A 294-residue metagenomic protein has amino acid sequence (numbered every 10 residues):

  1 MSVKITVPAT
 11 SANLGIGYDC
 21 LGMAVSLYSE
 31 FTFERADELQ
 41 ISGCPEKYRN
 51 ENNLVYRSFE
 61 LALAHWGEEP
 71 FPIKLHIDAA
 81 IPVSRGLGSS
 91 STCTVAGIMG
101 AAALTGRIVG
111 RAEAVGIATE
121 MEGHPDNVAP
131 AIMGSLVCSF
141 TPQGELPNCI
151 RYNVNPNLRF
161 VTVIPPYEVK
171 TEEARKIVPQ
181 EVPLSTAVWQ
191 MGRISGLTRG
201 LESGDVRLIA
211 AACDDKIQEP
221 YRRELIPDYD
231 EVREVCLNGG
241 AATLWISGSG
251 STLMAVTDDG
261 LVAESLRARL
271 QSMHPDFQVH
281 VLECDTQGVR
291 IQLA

Functional and structural regions predicted by a protein language model:
M1-R85, M99, R107, D285-Q287 (+1 more regions): ATP-binding N-lobe of GHMP and related small-molecule kinases
L27, D37, S135, I164-V169 (+3 more regions): Glycine-rich beta-alpha junction loops
L27, L87-G110, A131-V137: DPxDG-like acidic metal-binding loop motif
F33-E34, A131-P142, M254-D258, Q292-A294: Short beta-strand-to-turn element immediately C-terminal to the catalytic PLP-Schiff-base lysine in fold type I
A36, A64-K74, A101-I117, G144-N148 (+1 more regions): Phosphate-handling active-site elements
V109-L158, L244-I246, G250: Alpha/beta catalytic cores of group-transfer enzymes, especially the acyltransferase/condensing modules of polyketide
N157-E234, N238-G239: Acyltransferase
L201-A294: Glycine-rich, charge-dense phosphate/pyrophosphate-binding loop(s) and the adjacent flexible "lid"/catalytic subdomain
